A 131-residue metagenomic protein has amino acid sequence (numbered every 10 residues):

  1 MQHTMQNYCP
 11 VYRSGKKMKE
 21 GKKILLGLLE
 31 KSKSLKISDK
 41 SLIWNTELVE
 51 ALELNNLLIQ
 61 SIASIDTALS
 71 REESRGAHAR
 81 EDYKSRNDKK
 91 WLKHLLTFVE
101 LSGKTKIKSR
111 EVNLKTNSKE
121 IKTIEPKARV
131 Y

Functional and structural regions predicted by a protein language model:
M1-Y131: Glycine- and aromatic-enriched mobile tails/lids
